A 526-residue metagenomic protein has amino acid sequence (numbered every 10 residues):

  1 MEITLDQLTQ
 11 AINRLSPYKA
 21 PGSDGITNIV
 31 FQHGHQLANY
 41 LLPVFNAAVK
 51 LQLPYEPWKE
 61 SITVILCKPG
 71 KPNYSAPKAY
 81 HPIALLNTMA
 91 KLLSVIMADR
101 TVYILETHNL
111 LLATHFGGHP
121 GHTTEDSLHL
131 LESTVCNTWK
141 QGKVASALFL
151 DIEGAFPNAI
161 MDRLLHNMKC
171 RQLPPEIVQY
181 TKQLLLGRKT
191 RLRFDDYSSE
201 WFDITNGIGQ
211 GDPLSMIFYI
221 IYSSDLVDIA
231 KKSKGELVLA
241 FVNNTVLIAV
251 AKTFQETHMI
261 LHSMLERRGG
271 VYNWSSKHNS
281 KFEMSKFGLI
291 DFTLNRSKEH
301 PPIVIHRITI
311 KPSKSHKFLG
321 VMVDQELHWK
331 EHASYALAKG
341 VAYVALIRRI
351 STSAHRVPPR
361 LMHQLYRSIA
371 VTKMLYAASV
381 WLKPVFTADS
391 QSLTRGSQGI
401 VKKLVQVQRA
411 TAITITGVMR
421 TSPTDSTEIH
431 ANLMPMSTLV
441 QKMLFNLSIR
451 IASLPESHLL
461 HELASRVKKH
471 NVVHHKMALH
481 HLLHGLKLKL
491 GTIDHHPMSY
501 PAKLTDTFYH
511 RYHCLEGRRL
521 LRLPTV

Functional and structural regions predicted by a protein language model:
E2-G209, V250: Conserved pre-catalytic core of RNA-dependent polymerases
E2-Y55, N137-V144, G269-E283, G288-I290 (+3 more regions): Short, charged alpha-helical motifs in flexible N/C-terminal segments and linkers
I12, S16-N28, T63, H81 (+16 more regions): Short, conserved catalytic/metal-binding micro-motifs enriched in Asp/Glu and His
G22, E60-T63, H81, H115-G118 (+9 more regions): Catalytic palm active-site di-aspartate
M97-F116, T138-K140, M216-F254, K373 (+2 more regions): Active-site palm subdomain of RNA-directed nucleic acid polymerases
Q183, S280-S315: Short, conserved micro-motifs composed of acidic
I260, M264, R307-L382: Basic, alpha-helical interaction scaffolds
F292-H306, L327, T352, R356-T372 (+3 more regions): RNase H-like, metal-dependent ribonuclease domains
